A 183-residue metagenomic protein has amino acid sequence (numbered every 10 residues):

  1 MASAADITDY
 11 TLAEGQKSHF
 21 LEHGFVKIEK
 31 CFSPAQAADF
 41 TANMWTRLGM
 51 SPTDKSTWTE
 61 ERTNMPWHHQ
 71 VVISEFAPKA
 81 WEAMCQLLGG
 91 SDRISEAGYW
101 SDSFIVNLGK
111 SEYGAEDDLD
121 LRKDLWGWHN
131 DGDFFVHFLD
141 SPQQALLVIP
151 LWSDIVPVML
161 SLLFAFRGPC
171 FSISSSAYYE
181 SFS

Functional and structural regions predicted by a protein language model:
M1-A5, F20-V26: Short, contiguous pre-domain boundary segments
M1-G15: N- or domain-start disorder-to-order transition segments that initiate the globular core
E14-G15, F20-H23, F32-S183: Non-heme Fe(II) oxygenase catalytic core, chiefly the N-lobe of the double-stranded beta-helix
